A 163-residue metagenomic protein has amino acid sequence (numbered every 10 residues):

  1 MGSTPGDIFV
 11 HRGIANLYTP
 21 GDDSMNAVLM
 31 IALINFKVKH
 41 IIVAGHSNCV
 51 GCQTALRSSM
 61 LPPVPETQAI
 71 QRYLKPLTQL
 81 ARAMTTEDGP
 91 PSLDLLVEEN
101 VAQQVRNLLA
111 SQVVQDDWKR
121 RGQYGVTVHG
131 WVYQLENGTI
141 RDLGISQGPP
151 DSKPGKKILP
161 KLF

Functional and structural regions predicted by a protein language model:
M1-D23: Short, conserved "active-site rim" segments that organize catalytic pockets and cofactor/ligand binding
G2-T4, L33, G45, A110: A broadly tuned "polar low-complexity/structure-edge" signature
A15-K39, V50-F163: Divalent-metal-activated hydrolytic enzyme cores
I41-S47: Ordered, amphipathic secondary-structure segments that act as subunit-interaction surfaces in large macromolecular
